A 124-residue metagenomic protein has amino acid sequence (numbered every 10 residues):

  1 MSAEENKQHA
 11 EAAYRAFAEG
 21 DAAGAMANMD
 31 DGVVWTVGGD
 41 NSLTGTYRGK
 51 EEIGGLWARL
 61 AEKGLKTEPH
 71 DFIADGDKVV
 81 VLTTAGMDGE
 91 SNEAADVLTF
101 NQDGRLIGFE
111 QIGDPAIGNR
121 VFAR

Functional and structural regions predicted by a protein language model:
M1-R124: C-terminal and inter-domain tail/linker signature
